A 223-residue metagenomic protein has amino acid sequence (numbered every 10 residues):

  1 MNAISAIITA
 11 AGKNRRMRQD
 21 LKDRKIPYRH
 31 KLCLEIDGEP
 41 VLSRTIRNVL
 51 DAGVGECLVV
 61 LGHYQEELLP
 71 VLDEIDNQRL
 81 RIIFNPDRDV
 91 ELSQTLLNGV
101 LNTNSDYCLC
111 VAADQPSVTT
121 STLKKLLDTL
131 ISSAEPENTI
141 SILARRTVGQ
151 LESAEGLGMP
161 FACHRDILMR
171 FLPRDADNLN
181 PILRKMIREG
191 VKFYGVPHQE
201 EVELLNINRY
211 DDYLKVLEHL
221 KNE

Functional and structural regions predicted by a protein language model:
M1, V41-Y107, T120-S121, L172-R174: Conserved N-terminal catalytic core of the sugar/cofactor nucleotidyltransferase
M1-I26: N-terminal nucleotide-binding beta1-loop-alpha1 segment
A10, L61, A112, A144-R145: Short beta-strand/turn micro-motifs composed of small residues that flank or help shape donor/cofactor-binding pockets
K22-R44: Short catalytic helix/loop segments, enriched in acidic residues and glycine and frequently bearing histidine
R44, Q94-N98, K125, T129 (+1 more regions): Alpha-helical elements of Rossmann-like donor-binding domains used by nucleotide-donor carbohydrate transfer enzymes
L68, S117-D211: Conserved core of the sugar-phosphate nucleotidyltransferase
D106-D114: Short beta-strand-to-loop acidic/aromatic patch adjacent to the donor-nucleotide binding site
L205-E223: Short, basic/aromatic-enriched C-terminal tail that caps enzymatic domains
